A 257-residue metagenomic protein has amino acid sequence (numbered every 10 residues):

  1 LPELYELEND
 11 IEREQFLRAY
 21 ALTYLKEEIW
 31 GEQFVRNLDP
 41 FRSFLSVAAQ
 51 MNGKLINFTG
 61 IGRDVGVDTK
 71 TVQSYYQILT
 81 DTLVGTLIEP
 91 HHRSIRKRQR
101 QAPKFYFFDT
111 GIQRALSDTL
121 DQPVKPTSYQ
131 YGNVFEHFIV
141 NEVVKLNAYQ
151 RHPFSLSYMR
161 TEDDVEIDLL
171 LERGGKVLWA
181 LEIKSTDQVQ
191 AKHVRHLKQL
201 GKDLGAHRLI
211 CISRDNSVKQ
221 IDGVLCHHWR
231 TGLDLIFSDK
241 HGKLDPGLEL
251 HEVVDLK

Functional and structural regions predicted by a protein language model:
E3-V177: Accessory nucleic acid-recognition modules appended to NTPase machines
T82, V134-F138, L200-R208, V254-K257: Short secondary-structure transition/capping segments
Y106, S157, W179-L181, I210-I212 (+1 more regions): Hydrophobic/aromatic beta-strand patches that form the interior of the parallel beta-sheet core in alpha/beta enzyme
D109, R160, K184, S213-D215 (+1 more regions): Residues at the C-termini of beta-strands that transition into short coil/loop
S117-T119, E182, K192-H193, D222 (+1 more regions): Short conserved micro-motifs at the rims of enzyme active sites and ligand-binding pockets
E172, V177-Q188: Active-site ExK catalytic segment of metal-dependent nucleases
S185-H227: Catalytic cores of nucleic-acid endonucleases
D215-K257: Domain-level recognition of nuclease-like catalytic cores that cleave nucleotide substrates
